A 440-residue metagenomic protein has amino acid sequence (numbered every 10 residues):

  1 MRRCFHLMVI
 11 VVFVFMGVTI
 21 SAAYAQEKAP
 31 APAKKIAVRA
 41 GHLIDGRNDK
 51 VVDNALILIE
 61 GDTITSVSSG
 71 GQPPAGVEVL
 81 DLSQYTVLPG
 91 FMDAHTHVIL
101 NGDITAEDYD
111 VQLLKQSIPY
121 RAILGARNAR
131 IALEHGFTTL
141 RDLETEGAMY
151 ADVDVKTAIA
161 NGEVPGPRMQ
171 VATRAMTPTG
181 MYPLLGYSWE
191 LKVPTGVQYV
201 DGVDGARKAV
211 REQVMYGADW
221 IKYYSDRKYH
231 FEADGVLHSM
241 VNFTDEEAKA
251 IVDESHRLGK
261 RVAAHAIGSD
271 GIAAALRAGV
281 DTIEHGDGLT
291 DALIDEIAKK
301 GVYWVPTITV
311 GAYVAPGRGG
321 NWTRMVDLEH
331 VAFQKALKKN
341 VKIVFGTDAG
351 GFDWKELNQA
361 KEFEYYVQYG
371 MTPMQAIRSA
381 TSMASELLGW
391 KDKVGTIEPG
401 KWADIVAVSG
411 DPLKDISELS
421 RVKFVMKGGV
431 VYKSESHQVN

Functional and structural regions predicted by a protein language model:
K28-P32, L43, N48-L88: Histidine-rich, glycine-flanked metal-binding segment
Y85-E163, T179, E246, A278: Metal-associated gating/positioning segment near the N- to mid-region
I99-R121, T179-P194, K228-T244, A298-V326 (+2 more regions): Active-site gating loops and adjacent loop-to-helix segments of metal-dependent hydrolytic enzymes
D103-T105, D152, M181-P183, F231-A233 (+5 more regions): Histidine/acidic-residue-rich catalytic or RNA/ligand-binding cores of hydrolases and nuclease-related proteins
V111, R257, D327-P412: His/Asp/Glu-enriched, well-ordered alpha-helical/loop segment that forms or immediately abuts the divalent-metal
L124-Y150, P165-R174, A218-Y229, R261 (+4 more regions): Divalent metal-dependent hydrolysis catalytic cores, especially in the metallo-beta-lactamase
D154, D204-S225, Y229-W304, R324-I343 (+1 more regions): Histidine/acidic residue-rich metal-binding segments in metalloenzymes
E386, P399-N440: C-terminal cap of metal-dependent C-N hydrolases
